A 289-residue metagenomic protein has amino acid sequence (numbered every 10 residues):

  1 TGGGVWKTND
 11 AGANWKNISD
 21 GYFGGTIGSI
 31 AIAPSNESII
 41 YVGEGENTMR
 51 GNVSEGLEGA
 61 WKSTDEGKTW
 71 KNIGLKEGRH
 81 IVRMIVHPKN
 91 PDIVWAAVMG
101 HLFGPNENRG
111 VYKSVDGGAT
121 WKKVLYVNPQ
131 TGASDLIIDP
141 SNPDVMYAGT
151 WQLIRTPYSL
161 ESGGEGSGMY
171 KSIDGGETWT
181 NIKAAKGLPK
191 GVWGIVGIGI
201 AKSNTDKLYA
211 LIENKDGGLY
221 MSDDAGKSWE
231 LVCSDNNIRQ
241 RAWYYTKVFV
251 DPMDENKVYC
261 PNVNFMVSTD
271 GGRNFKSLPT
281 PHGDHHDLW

Functional and structural regions predicted by a protein language model:
T1-W289: Beta-propeller blade termini and top-face loops
